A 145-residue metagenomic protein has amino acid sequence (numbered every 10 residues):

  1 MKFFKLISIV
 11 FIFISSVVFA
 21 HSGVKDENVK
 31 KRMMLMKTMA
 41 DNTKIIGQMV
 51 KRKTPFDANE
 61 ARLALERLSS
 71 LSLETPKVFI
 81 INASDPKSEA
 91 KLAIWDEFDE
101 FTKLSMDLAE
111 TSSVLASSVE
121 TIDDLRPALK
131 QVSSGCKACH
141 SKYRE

Functional and structural regions predicted by a protein language model:
M1-I7: Bacterial N-terminal signal peptides that target proteins for export
V10-F13: Short, linear, compositionally biased motifs with a strong N-terminal bias
S15-A20: N-terminal signal peptide c-region/cleavage motif recognized by signal peptidases
S22, D26-E145: Sequence context surrounding c-type heme c attachment/ligation sites in exported
